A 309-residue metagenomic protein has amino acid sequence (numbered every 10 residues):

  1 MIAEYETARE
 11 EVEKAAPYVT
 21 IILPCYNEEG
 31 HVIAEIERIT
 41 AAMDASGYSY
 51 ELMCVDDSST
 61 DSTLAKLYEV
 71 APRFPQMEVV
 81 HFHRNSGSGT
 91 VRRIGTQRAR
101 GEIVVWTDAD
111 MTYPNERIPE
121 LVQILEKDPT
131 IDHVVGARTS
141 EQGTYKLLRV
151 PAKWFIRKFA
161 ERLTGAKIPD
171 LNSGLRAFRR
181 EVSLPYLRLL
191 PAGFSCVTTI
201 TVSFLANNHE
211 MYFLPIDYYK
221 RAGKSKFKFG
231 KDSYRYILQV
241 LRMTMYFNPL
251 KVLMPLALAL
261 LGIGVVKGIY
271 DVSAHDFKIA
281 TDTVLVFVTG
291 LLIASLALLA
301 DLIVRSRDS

Functional and structural regions predicted by a protein language model:
M1-Y18, S195-S309: Hydrophobic helical membrane-anchoring modules
Y5-A8, E28-M43: Short, well-formed alpha-helical segments that are part of the catalytic scaffolds of diverse glycosyltransferases
P17-L23, V32, I39, Y50-V55: Hydrophobic targeting segments
G30-I33, D61-V70: Acidic helix N-cap motif at the loop->helix transition within catalytic regions of sugar-transfer enzymes
Y48-S58, V80-F82: Short beta-strand/loop segment that forms part of the nucleotide-sugar
D56-A65, M111: A conserved acidic beta->alpha catalytic loop
V80-R98, I103, N115-F194, T198 (+1 more regions): Acceptor/aglycone-binding surface of glycosyltransferases and processive sugar-polymer synthases
